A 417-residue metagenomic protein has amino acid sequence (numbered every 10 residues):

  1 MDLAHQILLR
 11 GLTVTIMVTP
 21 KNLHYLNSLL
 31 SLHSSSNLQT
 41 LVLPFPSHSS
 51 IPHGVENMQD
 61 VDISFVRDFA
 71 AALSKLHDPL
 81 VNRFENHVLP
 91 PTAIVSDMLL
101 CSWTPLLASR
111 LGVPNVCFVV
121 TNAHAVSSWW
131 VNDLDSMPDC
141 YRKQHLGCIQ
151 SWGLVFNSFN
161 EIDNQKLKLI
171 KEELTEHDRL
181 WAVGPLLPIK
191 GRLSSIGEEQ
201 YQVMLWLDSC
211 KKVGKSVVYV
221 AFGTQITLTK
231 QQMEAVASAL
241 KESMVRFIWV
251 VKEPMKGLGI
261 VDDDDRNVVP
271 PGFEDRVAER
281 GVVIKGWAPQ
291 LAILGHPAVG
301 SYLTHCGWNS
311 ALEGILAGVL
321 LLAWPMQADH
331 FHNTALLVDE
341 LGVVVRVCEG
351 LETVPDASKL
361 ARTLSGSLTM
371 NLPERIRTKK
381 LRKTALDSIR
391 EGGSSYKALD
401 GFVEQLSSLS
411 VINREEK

Functional and structural regions predicted by a protein language model:
M1-K417: Glycosyltransferase specificity loop/lid
